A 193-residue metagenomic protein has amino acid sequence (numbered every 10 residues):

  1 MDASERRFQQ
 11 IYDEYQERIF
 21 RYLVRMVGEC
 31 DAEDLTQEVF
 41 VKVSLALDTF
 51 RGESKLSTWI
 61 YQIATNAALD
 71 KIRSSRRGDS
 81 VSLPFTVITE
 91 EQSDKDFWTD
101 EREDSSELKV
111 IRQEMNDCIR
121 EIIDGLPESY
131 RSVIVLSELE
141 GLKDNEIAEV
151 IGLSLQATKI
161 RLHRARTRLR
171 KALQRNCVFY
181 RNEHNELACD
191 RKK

Functional and structural regions predicted by a protein language model:
M1-Q10, F20-E38, D48-T49: Short, charged helix-capping/linker segments at alpha-helix termini
I19, L23, L47, I60 (+1 more regions): Hydrophobic-face residues of short alpha-helical interaction/recognition segments
D34-V41, S54-N66: Structural recognition of an alpha-helix C-terminal capping motif at a helix-to-coil junction
R51, T65-L83, R112, Q174-R175: Arg/Lys-rich amphipathic alpha helix in sigma70-family domain 2
L69, L139, N145, I151-R175: DNA-recognition helix of helix-turn-helix
S80-S82, E149, T167-K193: C-terminal edge and immediately downstream basic/flexible tail or linker adjoining helix-turn-helix-like DNA-binding
T89-E121: Acidic, proline/glycine-rich intrinsically disordered inter-domain spacer in sigma factors
V133-S137: A short pre-motif secondary-structure segment
